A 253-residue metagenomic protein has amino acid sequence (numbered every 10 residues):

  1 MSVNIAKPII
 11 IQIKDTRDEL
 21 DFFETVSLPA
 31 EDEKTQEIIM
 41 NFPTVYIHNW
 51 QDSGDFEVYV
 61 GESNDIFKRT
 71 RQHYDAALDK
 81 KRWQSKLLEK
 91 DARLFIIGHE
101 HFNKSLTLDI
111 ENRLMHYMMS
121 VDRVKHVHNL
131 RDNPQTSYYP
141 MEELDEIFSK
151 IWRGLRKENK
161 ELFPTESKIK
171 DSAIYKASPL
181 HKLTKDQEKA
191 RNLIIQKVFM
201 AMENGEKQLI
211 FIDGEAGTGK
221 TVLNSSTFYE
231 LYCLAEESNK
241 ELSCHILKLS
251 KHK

Functional and structural regions predicted by a protein language model:
M1-K68, Q72, S105: GIY-YIG nuclease catalytic motif and its immediate N-terminal context
I66-R113: Conserved short loop/helix modules at catalytic or binding sites in compact beta-alpha or helix-hairpin-helix contexts
L108, R113-K168: Interdomain "pre-motor" coupling segment immediately N-terminal to P-loop NTPase/helicase cores
T165-K185: Conserved adenine-nucleotide phosphate-binding loops and their immediately adjacent elements
P179-Q208: N-terminal pre-P-loop "Q-motif" helix
I212-G214: Hydrophobic anchor at the beta1->P-loop junction of P-loop NTPases
K220: Conserved lysine of the Walker
L223, T227: Hydrophobic positions on the alpha1 helix immediately C-terminal to the Walker A/P-loop
